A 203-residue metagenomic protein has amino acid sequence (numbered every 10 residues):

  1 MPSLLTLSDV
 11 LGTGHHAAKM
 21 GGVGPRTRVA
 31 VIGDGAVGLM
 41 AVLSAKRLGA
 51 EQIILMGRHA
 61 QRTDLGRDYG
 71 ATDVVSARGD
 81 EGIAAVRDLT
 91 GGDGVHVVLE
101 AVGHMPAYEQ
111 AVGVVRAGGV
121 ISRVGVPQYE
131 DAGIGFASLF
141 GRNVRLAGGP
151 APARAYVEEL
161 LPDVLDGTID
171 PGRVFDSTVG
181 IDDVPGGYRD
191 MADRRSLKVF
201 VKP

Functional and structural regions predicted by a protein language model:
M1-D80, A84: Mid-domain Rossmann-like dinucleotide-binding core that forms the NAD(H)/NADP(H) cofactor-binding site
G21-V23, T90, V102, V114-R116: A generic alpha-to-beta junction signature in SAM-dependent methyltransferases
R58-H59, P127, P152: Residues in the short beta-alpha loop(s) of Rossmann-like NAD(P)-binding domains
G79, G103, G125-V126: Short glycine-/small-residue-rich Rossmann-like dinucleotide-binding loops
H96-L99: N-terminal Rossmann-like NAD(P) cofactor-binding module of classical short-chain dehydrogenase/reductase
E109-G113, A117, R154-P203: C-terminal hydrophobic helical "lid"/dimerization subdomain of Rossmann-like NAD(P)H-dependent oxidoreductases
G113-D131, L146-A147: ADP-ribose/adenylate-binding Rossmann-like module
G125-R142, E159-P162: Rossmann-fold NAD(P)-binding glycine/threonine-rich loop
